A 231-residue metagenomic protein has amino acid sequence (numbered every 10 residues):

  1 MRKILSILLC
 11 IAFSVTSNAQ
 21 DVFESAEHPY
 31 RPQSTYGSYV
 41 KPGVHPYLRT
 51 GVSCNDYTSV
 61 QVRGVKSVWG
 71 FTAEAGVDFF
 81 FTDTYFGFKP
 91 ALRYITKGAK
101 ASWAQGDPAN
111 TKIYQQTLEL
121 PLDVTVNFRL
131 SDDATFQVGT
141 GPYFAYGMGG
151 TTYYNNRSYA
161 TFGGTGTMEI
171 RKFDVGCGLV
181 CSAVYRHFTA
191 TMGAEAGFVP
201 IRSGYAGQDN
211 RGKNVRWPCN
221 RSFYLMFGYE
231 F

Functional and structural regions predicted by a protein language model:
M1-S25, F227-F231: Bacterial Sec-dependent N-terminal signal peptides
Q20-D78: Short glycine/proline- and aromatic-enriched beta-strand/turn motifs that initiate or cap beta-hairpins
A26-H28, D56-V65, T96-Q116, M148-R171 (+1 more regions): Flexible, solvent-exposed loop segments that connect beta-strands
S34, L48-V52, F71-F79, L92-Y94 (+5 more regions): Residues on the lipid-exposed face of transmembrane beta-strands in outer-membrane beta-barrel proteins
S34-V44, F80-F86, R129-T135: Short loop/turn motifs that connect adjacent beta-strands in outer-membrane beta-barrel proteins
P42-V44, V65-F71, Y114-L120, A134 (+3 more regions): Residues that define the transmembrane beta-barrel architecture of outer-membrane proteins
H45, Y85-G87, D123, T135-Q137 (+2 more regions): Membrane-spanning beta-strand positions in outer-membrane beta-barrel proteins
A91, K97-K100, T167, K172-F231: Predominantly the C-terminal beta-signal and adjacent terminal strand-loop region of outer-membrane beta-barrel
